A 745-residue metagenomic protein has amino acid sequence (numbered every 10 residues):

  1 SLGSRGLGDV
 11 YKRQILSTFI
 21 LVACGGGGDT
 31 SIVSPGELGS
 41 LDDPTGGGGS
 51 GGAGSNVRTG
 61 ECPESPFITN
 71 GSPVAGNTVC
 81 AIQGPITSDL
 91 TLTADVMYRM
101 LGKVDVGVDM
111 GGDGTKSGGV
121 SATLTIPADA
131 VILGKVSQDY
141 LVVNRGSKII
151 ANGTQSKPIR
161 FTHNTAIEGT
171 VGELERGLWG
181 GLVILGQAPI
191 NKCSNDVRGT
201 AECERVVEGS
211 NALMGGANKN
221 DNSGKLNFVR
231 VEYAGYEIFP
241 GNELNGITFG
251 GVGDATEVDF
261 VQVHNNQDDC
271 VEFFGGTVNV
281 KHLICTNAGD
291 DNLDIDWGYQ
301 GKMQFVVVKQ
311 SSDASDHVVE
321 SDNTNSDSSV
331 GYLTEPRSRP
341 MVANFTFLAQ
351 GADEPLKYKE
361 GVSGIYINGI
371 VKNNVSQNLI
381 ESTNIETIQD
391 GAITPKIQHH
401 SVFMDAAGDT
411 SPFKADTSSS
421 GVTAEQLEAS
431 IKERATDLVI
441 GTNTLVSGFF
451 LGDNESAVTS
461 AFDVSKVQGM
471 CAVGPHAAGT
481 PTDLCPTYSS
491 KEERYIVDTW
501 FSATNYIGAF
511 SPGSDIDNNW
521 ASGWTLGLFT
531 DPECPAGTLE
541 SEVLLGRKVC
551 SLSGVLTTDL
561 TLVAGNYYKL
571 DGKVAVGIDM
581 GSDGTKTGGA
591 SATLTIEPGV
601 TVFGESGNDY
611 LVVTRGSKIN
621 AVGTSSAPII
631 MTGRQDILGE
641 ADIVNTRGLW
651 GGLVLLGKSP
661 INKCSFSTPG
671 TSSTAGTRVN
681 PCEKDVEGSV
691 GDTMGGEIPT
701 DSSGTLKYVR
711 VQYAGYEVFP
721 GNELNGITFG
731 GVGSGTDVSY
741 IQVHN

Functional and structural regions predicted by a protein language model:
L2-Y11: Short, small-residue-biased leader/transition segments that mark boundaries at the very start of proteins
I20-A23: C-terminal motif of bacterial Sec signal peptides marking the signal peptidase cleavage site
G25-D29: Bacterial signal peptide processing site
S34-S121, K135-K148, R160-G289, D294-S591 (+2 more regions): Extracellular beta-rich repeat passengers
